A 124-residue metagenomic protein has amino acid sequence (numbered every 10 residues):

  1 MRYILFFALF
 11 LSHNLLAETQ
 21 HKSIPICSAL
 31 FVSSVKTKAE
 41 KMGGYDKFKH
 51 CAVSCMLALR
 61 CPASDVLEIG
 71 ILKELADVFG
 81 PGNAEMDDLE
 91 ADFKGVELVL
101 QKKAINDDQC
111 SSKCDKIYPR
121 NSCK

Functional and structural regions predicted by a protein language model:
R2-I4, H13-M86, E90-F93, E97-K124: Bulky hydrophobic segments
